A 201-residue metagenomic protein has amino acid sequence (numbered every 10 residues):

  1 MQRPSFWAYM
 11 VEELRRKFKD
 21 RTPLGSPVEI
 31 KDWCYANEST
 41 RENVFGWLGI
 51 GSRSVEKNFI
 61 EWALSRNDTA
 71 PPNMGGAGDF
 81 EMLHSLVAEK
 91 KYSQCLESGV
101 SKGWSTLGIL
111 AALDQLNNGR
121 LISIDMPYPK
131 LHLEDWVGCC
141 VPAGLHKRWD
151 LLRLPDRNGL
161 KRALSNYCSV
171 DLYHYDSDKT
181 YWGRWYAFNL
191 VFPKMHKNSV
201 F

Functional and structural regions predicted by a protein language model:
M1-E56, I60-E61: Membrane-proximal basic amphipathic "stem/tether" segments
M10-L14, F18, N37-S39, G51 (+5 more regions): Short, isolated positions within intrinsically disordered regulatory regions of eukaryotic proteins
G46-D68, N73-L86: Conserved Class I S-adenosyl-L-methionine-dependent methyltransferase catalytic core
T69-F201: S-adenosylmethionine/decaboxylated-SAM
